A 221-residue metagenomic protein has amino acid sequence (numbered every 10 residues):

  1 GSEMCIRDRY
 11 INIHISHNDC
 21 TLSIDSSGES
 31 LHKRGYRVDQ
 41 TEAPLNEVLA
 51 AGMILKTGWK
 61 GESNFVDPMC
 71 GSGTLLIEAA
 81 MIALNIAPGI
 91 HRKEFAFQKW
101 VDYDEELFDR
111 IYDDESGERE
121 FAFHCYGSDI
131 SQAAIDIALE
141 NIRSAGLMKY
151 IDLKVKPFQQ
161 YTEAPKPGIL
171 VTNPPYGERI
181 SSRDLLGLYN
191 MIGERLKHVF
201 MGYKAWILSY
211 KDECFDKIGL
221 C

Functional and structural regions predicted by a protein language model:
G1-I6: Short, small-residue-biased leader/transition segments that mark boundaries at the very start of proteins
R7-I15: Glycine/charge-rich, flexible interdomain linkers and switch-proximal surface loops that mediate coupling
H14-K56: Class I S-adenosyl-L-methionine
E29-S30, P175-R179: A short, flexible beta-alpha/helix-coil linker loop
L45, L49-T162, E178: Conserved S-adenosyl-L-methionine
A122-H124, S128, Q132-D136, T162 (+1 more regions): Conserved Class I SAM-dependent methyltransferase catalytic core
L170-V171: Hydrophobic beta-strand segment of the Class I
